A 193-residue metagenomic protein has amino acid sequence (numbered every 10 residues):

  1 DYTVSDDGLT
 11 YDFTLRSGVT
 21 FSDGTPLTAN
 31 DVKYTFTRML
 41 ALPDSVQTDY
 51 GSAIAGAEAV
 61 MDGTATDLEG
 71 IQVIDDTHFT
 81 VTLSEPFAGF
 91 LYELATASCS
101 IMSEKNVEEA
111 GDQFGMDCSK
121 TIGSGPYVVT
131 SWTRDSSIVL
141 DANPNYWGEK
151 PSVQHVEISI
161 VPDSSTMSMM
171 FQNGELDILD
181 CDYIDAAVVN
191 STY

Functional and structural regions predicted by a protein language model:
D1-Y2, G24, V81, Y127 (+4 more regions): Residue-level signal for nonpolar/aromatic packing positions in well-ordered secondary structure
Y2-Q47, T80, M170: Aromatic- and charge-enriched surface segment that lines or borders ligand/interaction sites
T3, T14, D31-K33, D49-N106: Surface-exposed binding/hinge segments that line and control ligand-binding clefts or catalytic entry sites
Y11, L15, T28-F36, F79 (+6 more regions): Stable alpha-helical elements in mature extracytoplasmic
L15-D23, D67-G70, M116, E157: Second-shell loop/turn segments in exported
A29-T37, L68, L91-L94, P126 (+5 more regions): Extracytoplasmic/secreted envelope proteins and their assembly/folding machinery, especially bacterial periplasmic
T77, L83-P151, H155, S165: Gly/Pro-rich hinge or "lid" segments in bacterial periplasmic/extracellular proteins
N143-V189: Ligand-site clamp/hinge motif
